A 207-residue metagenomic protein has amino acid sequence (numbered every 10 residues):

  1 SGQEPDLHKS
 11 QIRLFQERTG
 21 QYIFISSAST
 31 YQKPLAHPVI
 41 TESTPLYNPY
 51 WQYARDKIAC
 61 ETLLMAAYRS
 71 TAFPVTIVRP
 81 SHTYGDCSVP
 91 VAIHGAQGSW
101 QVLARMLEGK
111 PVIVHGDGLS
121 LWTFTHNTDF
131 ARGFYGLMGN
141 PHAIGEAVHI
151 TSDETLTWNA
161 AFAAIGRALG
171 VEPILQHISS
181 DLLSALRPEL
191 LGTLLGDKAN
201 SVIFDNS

Functional and structural regions predicted by a protein language model:
S1-F24, T30-Q32: NAD(P)H-binding glycine-rich loop region in Rossmannoid oxidoreductase-like domains and their noncatalytic homologs
I23-S26, R79-S81, T151: Active-site beta-alpha turn of Rossmann-fold NAD(P)-dependent dehydrogenases/reductases
S27-W51, A66-T71, S88, H94: Active-site "gating" loop of Rossmann-like NAD(P)-dependent oxidoreductase/epimerase domains
N48-S81, D86, G98, L107: Active-site Tyr-X1-5-Lys
R55, T125, L156, F204: Residue-level signal for the nucleotide or nucleotide-sugar donor/cofactor binding architecture
T83, Q101-H115, V171-I174: A short C-terminal helix-loop "cap" of Rossmann-like NAD(P)-dependent dehydrogenase/epimerase domains
H94-V102, H115-M138, G145-E146: Substrate-positioning beta->alpha
G136-N200: Mid/C-terminal beta-alpha module of Rossmann-like enzyme folds, strongest in SDR-family dehydrogenases/epimerases
